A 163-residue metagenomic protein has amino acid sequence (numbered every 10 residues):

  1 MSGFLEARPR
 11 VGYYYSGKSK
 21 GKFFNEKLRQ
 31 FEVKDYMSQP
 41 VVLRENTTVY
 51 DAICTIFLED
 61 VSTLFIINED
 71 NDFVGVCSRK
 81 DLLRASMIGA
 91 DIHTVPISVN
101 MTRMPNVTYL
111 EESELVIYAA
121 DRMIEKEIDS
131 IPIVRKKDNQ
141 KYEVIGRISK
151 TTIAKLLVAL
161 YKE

Functional and structural regions predicted by a protein language model:
M1-E163: Tandem CBS (Cystathionine beta-synthase) repeat/Bateman regulatory domains
